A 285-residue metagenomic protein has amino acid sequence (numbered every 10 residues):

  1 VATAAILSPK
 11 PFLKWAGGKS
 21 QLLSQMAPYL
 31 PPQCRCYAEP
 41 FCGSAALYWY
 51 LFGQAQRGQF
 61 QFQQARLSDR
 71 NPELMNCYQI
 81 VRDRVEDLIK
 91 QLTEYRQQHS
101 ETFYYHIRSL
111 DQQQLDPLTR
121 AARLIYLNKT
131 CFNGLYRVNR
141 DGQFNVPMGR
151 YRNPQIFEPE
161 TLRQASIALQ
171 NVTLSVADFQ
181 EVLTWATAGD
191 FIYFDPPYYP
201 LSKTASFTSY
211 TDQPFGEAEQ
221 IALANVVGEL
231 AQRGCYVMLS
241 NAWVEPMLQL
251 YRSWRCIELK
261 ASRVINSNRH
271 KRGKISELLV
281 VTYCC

Functional and structural regions predicted by a protein language model:
A2-Q25, R82-F207, A222, E229-R233 (+1 more regions): SAM-dependent nucleic-acid methyltransferase catalytic core
P28-Y29, Q33-Q112, Q155: SAM cofactor-binding core of SAM-dependent methyltransferases, primarily the Rossmann-like beta-alpha-beta module
C42, P72, E181, Y198 (+1 more regions): Short, glycine/acidic-enriched loop or turn micro-motifs at the edges of active sites
G43, T161-L162, N241-E245, C284: Short, polar loop motifs at secondary-structure junctions
G43, Y78, I125, V237 (+1 more regions): A residue-level signal for conserved active-site and pocket-lining positions in enzyme catalytic cores
A188-E277: Conserved acidic-Pro-Pro-aromatic motif
E277-C285: Conserved beta strand-loop-helix elements of the APE1-like EEP
